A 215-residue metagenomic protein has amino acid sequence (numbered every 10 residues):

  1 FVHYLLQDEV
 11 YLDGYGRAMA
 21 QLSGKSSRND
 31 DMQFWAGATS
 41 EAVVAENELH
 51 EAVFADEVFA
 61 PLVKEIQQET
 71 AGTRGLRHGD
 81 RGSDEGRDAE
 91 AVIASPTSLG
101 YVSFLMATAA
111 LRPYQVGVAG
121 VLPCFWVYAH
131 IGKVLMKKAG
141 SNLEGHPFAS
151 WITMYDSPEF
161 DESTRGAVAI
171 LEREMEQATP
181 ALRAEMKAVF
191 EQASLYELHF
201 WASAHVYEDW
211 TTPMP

Functional and structural regions predicted by a protein language model:
F1, T39, Y114, D156 (+2 more regions): Residue-level preference for long, well-ordered alpha-helices that form the structural scaffold of enzyme catalytic
F1-K25, E41-A45, A119-A129, W201: Alpha-helical bundle segments that constitute or directly flank the non-heme di-iron/ferroxidase center
S26-D31, A178-P180, A184-K187, T212: Structural helix-adjacent loops and short alpha-helical linkers that scaffold large soluble proteins
D30-D161, E191, L195: Active-site-proximal alpha-helical scaffolds that flank and shape metal-associated catalytic sites
E57, I170, E174, A204-Y207: A short secondary-structure junction motif
S141, T179, Y207-T211: Juxtamembrane membrane-water interface segments of multi-pass membrane proteins, especially cytoplasmic-side
F160-F190: Long amphipathic all-alpha helical oligomerization modules
M186-P215: Acidic, carboxylate-rich catalytic segments that either coordinate divalent cations
